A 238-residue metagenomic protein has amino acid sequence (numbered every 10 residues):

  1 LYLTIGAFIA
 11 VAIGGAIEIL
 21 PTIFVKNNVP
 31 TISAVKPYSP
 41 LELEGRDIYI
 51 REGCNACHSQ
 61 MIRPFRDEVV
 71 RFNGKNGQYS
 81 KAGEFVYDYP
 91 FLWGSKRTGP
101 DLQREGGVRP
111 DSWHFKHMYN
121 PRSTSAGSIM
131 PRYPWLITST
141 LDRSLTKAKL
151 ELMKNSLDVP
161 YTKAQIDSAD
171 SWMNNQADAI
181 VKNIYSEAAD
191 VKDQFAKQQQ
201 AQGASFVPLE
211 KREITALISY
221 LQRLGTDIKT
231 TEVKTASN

Functional and structural regions predicted by a protein language model:
L1-Y38, E84, K182-F195, Y220-N238: Post-cleavage N-terminal segment of exported redox proteins
L3-A12, V70-R212: Electron-transfer interface patches adjacent to heme c in soluble/periplasmic c-type cytochromes and di-/multiheme
I23-E44, S59, G77-F85, Y89-L92: Sequence context of c-type cytochrome heme-c attachment sites
K26-I50, I62-V69, T98, A201-E213 (+1 more regions): Electrostatic cytochrome c docking/interface patches
G45, R51-Q60, H114, L217 (+1 more regions): The canonical Cys-X-X-Cys-His
E52-A56, M61, T98-D101, I129: Short pre-active-site segment immediately N-terminal to redox-active cysteine/selenocysteine motifs in thiol-based
C57, A126-Y133, I228-A236: Surface-exposed patches in mature extracellular/periplasmic domains of secreted proteins
Q60, P121, L224-D227: Generic structural signal for alpha-helix termini and adjacent loop/cap motifs
